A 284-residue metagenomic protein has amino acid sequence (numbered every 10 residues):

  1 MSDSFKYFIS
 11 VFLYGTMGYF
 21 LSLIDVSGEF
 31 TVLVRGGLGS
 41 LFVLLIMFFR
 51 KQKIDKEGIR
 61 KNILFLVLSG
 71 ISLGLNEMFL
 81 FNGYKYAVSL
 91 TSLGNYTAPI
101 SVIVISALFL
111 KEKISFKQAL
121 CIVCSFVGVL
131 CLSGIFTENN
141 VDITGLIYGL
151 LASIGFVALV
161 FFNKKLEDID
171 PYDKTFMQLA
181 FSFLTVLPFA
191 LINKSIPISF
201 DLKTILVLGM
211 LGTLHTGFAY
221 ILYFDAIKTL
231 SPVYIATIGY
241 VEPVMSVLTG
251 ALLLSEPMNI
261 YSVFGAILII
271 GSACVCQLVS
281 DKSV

Functional and structural regions predicted by a protein language model:
M1-L33, G37-G39, I71, F79 (+2 more regions): Glycine-/small-residue-enriched transmembrane alpha-helix faces in small-molecule transporters and effluxers
D3-K6, F30-F48, I63-L64, Q118-C124 (+2 more regions): Hydrophobic alpha-helical transmembrane segments of multi-pass integral membrane proteins, especially transporters
F5, T91-T97, F162-F183, T216-L252: Helix-helix packing/entry segments at the starts of transmembrane helices
G15, G70, G74, M78 (+8 more regions): Hydrophobic/small/kink-forming positions within alpha-helical transmembrane segments of polytopic membrane proteins
I24, T31, G83, L108-I114 (+5 more regions): Hydrophobic/aromatic residues within transmembrane alpha-helices of multi-pass small-molecule transporters
F30, G37-L41, F81-K111, A152 (+1 more regions): Specific alpha-helical transmembrane segments that line the substrate/conduction pathway and gating interfaces
V43, M47, I114-G134, S153 (+4 more regions): Hydrophobic transmembrane alpha-helices of multi-pass small-molecule transport proteins
K51-L90, C131, G212-L230: Specific transmembrane alpha-helical segments of multi-pass solute transporters/efflux pumps, especially DMT/EamA
